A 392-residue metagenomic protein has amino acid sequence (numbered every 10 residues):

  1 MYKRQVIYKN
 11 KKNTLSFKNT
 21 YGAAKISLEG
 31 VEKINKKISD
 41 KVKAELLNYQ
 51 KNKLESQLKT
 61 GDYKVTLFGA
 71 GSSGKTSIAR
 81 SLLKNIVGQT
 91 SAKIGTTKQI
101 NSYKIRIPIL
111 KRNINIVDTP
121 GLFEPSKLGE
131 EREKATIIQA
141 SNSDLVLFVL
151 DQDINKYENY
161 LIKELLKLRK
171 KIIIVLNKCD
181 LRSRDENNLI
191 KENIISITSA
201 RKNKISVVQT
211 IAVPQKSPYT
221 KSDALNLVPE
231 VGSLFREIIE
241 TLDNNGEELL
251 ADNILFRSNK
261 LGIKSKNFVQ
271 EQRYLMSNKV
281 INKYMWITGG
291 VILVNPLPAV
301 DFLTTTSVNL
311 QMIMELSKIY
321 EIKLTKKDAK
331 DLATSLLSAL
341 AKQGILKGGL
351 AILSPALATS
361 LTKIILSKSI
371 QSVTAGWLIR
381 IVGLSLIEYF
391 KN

Functional and structural regions predicted by a protein language model:
R4-G121, L378, L384: Conserved G1/Walker A P-loop phosphate-binding module
V65-G71, V269-V308, L337-I345: Transmembrane alpha-helical segments and their cytosolic interface motifs in multi-pass membrane proteins
I107-L110, K134-V207: Conserved C-terminal guanine-recognition region of P-loop GTPase G domains, centered on the G4
L122-G129, L181: Flexible beta-alpha connector loops of hexameric P-loop NTPases
D180-L250: Canonical P-loop GTPase G-domain recognition
G246-M276, V280: Active-site helix-to-loop segments that bind/position phosphate- or nucleotide-bearing substrates and donors across
K318-L353: Hydrophobic alpha-helical transmembrane segments and adjacent short intramembrane/lumenal linkers of inner/organellar
S360-N392: Charge-biased C-terminal accessory regions appended to nucleic-acid-, cytoskeletal NTPase
